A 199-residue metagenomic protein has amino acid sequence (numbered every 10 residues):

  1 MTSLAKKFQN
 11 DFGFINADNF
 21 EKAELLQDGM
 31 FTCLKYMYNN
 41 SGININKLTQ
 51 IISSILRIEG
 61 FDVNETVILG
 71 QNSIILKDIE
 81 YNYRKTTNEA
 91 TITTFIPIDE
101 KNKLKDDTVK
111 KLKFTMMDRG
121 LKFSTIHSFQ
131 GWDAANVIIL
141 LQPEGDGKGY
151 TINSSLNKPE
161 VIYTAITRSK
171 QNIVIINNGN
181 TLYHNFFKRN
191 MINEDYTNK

Functional and structural regions predicted by a protein language model:
T2-L4, F8-D11, D18-E21, L26 (+1 more regions): Core RecA-like ATPase module of SF1/SF2 helicases and allied nucleic-acid translocases
